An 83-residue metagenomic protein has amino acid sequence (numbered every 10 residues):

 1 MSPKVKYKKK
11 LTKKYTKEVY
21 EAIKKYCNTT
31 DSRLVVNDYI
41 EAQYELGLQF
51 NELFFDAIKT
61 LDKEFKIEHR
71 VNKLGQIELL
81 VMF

Functional and structural regions predicted by a protein language model:
S2-K25: Short alpha-helical segments that sit at the start of domains
K25-T29, E64: Surface-exposed polar/charged interaction patches
T29-Y44: Short acidic, hydrophobic short linear motifs in intrinsically disordered regions
L48-T60: Short amphipathic alpha-helical interaction segments
D62-V71: A short, conserved structural fragment
N72-F83: Short, cationic-aromatic polyanion-contact patches
